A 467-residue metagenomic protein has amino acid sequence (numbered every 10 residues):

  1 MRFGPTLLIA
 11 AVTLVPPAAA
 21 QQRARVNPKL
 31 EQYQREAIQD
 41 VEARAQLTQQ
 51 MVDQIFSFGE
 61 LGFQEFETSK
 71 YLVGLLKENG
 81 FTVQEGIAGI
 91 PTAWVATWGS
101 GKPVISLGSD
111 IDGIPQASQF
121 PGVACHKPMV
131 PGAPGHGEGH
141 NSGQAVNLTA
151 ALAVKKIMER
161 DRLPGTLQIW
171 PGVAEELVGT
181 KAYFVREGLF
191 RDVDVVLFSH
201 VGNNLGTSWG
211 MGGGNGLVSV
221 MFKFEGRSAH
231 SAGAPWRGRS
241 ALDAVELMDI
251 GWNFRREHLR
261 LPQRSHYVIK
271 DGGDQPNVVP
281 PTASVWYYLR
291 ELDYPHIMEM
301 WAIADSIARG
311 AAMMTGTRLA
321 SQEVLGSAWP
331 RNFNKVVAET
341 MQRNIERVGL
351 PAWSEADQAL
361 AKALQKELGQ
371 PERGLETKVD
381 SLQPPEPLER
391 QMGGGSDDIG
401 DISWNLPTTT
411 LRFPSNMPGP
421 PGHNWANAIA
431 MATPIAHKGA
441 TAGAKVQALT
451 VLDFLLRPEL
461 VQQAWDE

Functional and structural regions predicted by a protein language model:
G4-V15: Bacterial N-terminal signal peptides
A18-Q22: Boundary at the C-terminal end of the N-terminal hydrophobic targeting segment
R23-H136, A145-G165: Acidic/His- and Gly-rich active-site-bordering loop/insert found across diverse amide/peptide-bond hydrolases
V41-T48, V52, F56-G59, G80 (+7 more regions): Sec/Tat-exported extracytoplasmic proteins
I55, L76, A96, L107 (+10 more regions): Divalent metal-coordination and catalytic microenvironments
V123-G137, E225-A229, Q383-P385, N424-T433: Glycine/charged-rich beta-loop-alpha catalytic/anionic-binding loops adjacent to active sites
H126-G135, N141-S142, M158-P280, R290: Histidine/acidic-residue-rich, glycine-tolerant segments that coordinate divalent metal ions
D243-E467: Metal-dependent amide/peptide-bond hydrolase catalytic core, centered on the "pita-bread" metallohydrolase fold
